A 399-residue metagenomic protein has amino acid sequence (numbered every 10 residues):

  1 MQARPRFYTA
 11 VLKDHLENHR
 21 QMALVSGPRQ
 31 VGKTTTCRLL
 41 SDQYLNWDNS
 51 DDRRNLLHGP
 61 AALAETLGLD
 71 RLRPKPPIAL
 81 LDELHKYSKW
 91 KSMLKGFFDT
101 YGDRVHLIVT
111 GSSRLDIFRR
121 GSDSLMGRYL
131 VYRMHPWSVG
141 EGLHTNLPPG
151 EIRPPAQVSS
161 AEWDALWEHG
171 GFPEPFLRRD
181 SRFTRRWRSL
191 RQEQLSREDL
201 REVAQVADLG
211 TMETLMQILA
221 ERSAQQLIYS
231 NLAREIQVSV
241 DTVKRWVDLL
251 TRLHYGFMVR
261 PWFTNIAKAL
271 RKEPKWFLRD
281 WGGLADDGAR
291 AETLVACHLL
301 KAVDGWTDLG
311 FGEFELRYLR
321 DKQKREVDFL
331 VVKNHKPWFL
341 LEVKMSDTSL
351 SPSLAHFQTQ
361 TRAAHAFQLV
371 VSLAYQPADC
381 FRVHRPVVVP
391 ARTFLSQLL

Functional and structural regions predicted by a protein language model:
M1-H15: N-terminal pre-Walker A segment at the start of P-loop NTPase domains
K33: Conserved lysine of the Walker
T36: Hydrophobic positions on the alpha1 helix immediately C-terminal to the Walker A/P-loop
L45-I78: Short glycine-rich substrate-engagement loop in P-loop NTPases that contacts/grips substrate
K91-I108, S113-L115, D123: Conserved catalytic/switch belt of AAA+ P-loop NTPases
R114, F118-E221, Q225-Q226: Interdomain motor-coupling "hinge/lid" segment immediately C-terminal to the ATP-binding subdomain of NTP-driven enzymes
F176-P337: Accessory nucleic acid-recognition modules appended to NTPase machines
L373-L399: Domain-level recognition of nuclease-like catalytic cores that cleave nucleotide substrates
